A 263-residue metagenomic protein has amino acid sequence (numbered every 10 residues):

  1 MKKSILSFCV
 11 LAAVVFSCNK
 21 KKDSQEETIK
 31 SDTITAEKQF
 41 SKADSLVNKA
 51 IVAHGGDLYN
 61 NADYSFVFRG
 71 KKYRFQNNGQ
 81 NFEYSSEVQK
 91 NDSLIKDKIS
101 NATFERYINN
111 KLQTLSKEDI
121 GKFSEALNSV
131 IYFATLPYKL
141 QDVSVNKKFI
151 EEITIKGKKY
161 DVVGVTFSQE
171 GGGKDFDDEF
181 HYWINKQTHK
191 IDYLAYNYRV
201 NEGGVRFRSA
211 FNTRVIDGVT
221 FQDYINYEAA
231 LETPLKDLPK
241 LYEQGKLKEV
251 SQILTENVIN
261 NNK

Functional and structural regions predicted by a protein language model:
K2-F8: Sec-dependent signal peptide recognition, specifically the positively charged N-region followed immediately by
V14-S17: C-terminal motif of bacterial Sec signal peptides marking the signal peptidase cleavage site
N19-K21: Bacterial signal peptide processing site
S31-D32, K38-Q113: N-terminal mature ectodomain segment of secretory-pathway/periplasmic proteins
A43-I51, A126-A134, W183-Y198: Short, basic/low-complexity N-terminal boundary segments at the transition from targeting/disordered tails
D44-S45, A53, D57, Q89-S93 (+5 more regions): Intrinsically disordered terminal and processing segments
R106-F176, Y198-N201, I259-K263: Flexible, processing/modification-adjacent segments and terminal tails in exported/periplasmic/extracellular proteins
Y160-N260: Gly/Pro-enriched, hydrophobic low-complexity segments that function as extracytoplasmic propeptides/linkers
